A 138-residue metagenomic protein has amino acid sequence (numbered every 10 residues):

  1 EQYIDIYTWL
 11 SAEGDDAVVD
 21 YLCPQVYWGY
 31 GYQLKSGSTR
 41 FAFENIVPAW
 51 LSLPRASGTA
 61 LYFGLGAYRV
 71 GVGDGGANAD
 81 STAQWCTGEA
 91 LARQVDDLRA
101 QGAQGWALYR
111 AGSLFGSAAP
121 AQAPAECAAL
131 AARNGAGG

Functional and structural regions predicted by a protein language model:
E1-D15: Distinct, well-ordered alpha-helical segments
E1-Q2, G37-N45, T82-A90: Alpha-helix N-cap and loop-to-helix initiation/capping positions
D5, Y21, A42-A49: Non-catalytic alpha-helical scaffold/packing segments enriched in small hydrophobic residues
E13-Q33, A49-G138: Substrate-binding cleft of secreted/luminal carbohydrate-active enzymes
